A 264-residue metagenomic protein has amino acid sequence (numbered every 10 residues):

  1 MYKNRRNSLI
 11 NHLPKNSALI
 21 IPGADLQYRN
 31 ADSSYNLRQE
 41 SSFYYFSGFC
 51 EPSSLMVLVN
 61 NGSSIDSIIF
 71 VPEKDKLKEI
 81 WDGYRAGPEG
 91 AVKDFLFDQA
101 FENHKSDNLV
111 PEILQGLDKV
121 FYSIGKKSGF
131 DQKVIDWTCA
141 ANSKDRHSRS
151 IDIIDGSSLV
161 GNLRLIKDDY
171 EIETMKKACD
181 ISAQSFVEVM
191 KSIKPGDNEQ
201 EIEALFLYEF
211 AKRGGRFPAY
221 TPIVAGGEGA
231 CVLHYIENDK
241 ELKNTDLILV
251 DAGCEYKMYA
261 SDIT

Functional and structural regions predicted by a protein language model:
M1-Q184: A composition/biophysics-driven feature that prefers long, compositionally simple stretches
I10, S17, L26, K176 (+5 more regions): Short, well-ordered alpha-helical packing segments
K15, N61, I113-Q115, I181-Q184 (+4 more regions): Secondary-structure boundary elements
A31-L37, S143-K144, I154-L159, D197-T264: Short catalytic-site patches enriched in acidic/histidine residues that coordinate or position cofactors/metals
G161-R164, V187-K191, E228-G229: A broad detector of the eukaryotic-type serine/threonine protein kinase catalytic domain
K167-G214, Y220: Active-site pocket-lining segments that scaffold enzyme catalytic pockets across diverse folds
